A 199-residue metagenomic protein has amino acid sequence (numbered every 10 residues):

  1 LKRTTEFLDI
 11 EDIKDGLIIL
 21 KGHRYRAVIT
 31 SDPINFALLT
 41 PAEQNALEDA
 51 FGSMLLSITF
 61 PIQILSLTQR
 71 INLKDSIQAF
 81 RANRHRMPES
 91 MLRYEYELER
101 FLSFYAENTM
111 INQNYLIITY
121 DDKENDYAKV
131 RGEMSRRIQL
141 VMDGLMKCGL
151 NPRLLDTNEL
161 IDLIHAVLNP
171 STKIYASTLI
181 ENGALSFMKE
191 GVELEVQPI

Functional and structural regions predicted by a protein language model:
L1-E11, Y94, L98-I199: An aromatic-glycine-centered, glycine-rich loop/turn in mixed alpha/beta architecture
L1-I29: N- or domain-start disorder-to-order transition segments that initiate the globular core
Y25-I34, N114-Y120: Active-site-flanking beta-strand signature of metal-NTP-handling nucleotidyl enzymes and homologous cyclase-like
A37-N45, P88, A128-S135: Ordered, soluble secondary-structure elements with a strong preference for glycine-centered loop motifs and nearby
L39, A46-L55: An amphipathic, basic-hydrophobic helix/alpha-beta surface used to engage anionic, phosphate-rich ligands or surfaces
L65-R81: Short, charge-patterned binding micro-sites
F80-Y96: A charged helix-plus-loop insertion that forms the helical arch/lid used to bind and gate nucleic-acid substrates
